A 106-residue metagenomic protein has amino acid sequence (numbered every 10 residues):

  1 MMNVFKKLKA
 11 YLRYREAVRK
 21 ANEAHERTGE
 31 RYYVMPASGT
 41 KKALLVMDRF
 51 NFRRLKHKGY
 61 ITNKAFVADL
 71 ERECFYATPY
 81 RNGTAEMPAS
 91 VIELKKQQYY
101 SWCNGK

Functional and structural regions predicted by a protein language model:
M2-K106: Acidic/polar low-complexity segments and flexible, solvent-exposed patches
